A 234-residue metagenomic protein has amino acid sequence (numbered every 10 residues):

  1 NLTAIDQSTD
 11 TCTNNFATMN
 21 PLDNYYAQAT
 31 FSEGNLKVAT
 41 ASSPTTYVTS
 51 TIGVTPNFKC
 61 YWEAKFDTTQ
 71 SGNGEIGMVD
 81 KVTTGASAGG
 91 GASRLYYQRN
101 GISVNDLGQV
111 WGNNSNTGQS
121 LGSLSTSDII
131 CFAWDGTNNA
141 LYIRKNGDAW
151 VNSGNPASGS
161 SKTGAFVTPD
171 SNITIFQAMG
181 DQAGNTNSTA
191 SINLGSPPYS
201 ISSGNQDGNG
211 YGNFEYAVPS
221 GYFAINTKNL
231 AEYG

Functional and structural regions predicted by a protein language model:
N1-G234: PRY/SPRY (B30.2) beta-sandwich protein-interaction domains and their adjacent Ser/Pro/Gly-rich low-complexity linkers
